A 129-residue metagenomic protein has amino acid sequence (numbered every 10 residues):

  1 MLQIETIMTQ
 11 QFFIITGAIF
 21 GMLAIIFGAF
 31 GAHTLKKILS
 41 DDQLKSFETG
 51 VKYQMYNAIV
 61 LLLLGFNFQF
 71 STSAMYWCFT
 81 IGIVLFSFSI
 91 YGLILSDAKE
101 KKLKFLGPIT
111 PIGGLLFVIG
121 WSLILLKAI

Functional and structural regions predicted by a protein language model:
L2-I129: Polytopic transmembrane helical bundles with strong interfacial aromatic enrichment
